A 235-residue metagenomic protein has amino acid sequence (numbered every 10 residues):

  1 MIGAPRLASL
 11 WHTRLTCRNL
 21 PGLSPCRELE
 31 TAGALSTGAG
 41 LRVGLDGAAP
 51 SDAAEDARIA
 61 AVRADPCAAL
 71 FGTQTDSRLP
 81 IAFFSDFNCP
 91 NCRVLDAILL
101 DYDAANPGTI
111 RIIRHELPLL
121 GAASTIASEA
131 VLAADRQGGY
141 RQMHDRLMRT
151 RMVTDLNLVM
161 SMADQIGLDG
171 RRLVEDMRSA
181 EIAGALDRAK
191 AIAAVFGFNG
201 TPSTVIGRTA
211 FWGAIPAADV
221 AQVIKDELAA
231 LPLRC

Functional and structural regions predicted by a protein language model:
I2-L119, R178, D187-K190, A194 (+1 more regions): Extracytoplasmic thiol/disulfide redox context detector
T13, C17, P21-L23, A32 (+3 more regions): Cysteine-centric redox/oxidoreductase cores and disulfide-bonded domains
